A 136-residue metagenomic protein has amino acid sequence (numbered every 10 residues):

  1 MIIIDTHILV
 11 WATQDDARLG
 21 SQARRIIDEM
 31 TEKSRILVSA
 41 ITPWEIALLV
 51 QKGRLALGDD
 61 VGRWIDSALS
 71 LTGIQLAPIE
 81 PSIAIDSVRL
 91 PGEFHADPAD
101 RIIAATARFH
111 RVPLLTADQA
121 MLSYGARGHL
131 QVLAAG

Functional and structural regions predicted by a protein language model:
M1, A104-G136: Acidic, PIN/NYN-like endoribonuclease modules and their adjacent C-terminal/linker elements
M1-V38, K52-S67, Q119, L133-G136: Short, well-structured N-terminal submotif of metal-dependent ribonuclease cores
D15-D16, L49-K52, L71, L90 (+1 more regions): Residue-level signal for well-ordered alpha-helical positions
I27-D28, D66-A68, L76, A105-T106 (+1 more regions): Short secondary-structure boundary/capping segments
K33-R35, G73, R111, H129-L130: A generic structural signal for alpha->beta connector loops
I46: Phosphate/NTP-binding elements of NTP-utilizing enzymes
A56-G58, L71-Q119: Active-site neighborhoods of divalent-metal-dependent phosphate/nucleic-acid chemistry enzymes
